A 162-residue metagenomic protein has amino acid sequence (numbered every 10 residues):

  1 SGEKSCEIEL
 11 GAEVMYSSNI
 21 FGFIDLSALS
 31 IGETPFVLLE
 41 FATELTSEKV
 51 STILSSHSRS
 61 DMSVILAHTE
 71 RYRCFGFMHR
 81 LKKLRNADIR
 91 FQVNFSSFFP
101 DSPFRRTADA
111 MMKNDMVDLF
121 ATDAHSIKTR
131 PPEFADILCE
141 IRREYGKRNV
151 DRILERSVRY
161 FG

Functional and structural regions predicted by a protein language model:
S1-Q92: Extended substrate/RNA-proximal surfaces in nucleic-acid metabolism proteins
G2, D61, R105, K113-N114: Alpha-helix termination/capping residues and helix-transition junctions
T69, P131, I137: Active-site-adjacent betaalpha module
T69, V93-S97, T122-A124: Short secondary-structure boundary segments
F99-P103, I127-P132, F161: Short active-site-adjacent structural elements
M116-P132: Short acidic/histidine-rich active-site segments
F134-G162: Mid-to-C-terminal alpha-helical segments outside catalytic/metal-binding sites
